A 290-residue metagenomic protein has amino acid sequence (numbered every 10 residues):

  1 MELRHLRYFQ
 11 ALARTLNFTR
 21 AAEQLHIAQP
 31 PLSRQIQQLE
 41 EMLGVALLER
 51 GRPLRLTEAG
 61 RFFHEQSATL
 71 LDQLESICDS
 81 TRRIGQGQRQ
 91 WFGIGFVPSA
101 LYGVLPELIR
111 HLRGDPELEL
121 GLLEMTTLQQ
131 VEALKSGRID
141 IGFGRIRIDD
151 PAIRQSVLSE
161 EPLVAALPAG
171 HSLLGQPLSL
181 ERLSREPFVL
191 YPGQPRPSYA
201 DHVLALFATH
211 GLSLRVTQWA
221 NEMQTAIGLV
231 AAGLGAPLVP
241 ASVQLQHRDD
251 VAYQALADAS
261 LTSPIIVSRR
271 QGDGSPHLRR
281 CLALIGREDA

Functional and structural regions predicted by a protein language model:
Q10-A28, P53: Short helix-boundary/capping micro-motifs
E40-E58: A short LG(V/I)-centered, amphipathic sequence patch enriched for acidic residue(s) preceding the LG motif
Q86, I153-F188, P276-R279: Flexible hinge/capping segments at coil-to-helix
R89-P151, A220: Central regulatory/effector-binding core of bacterial HTH transcription factors
G93-G95, L163, L178-S198, G286-D289: Short loop->beta-strand "edge-of-pocket" segments that line small-molecule binding or catalytic clefts across diverse
V104, V189, A252-A290: A late-sequence structural motif
P151-S156, E161, Q224-G272: Beta-alpha-beta core module
F188-H210, S275-L282: Secondary-structure junction motif
